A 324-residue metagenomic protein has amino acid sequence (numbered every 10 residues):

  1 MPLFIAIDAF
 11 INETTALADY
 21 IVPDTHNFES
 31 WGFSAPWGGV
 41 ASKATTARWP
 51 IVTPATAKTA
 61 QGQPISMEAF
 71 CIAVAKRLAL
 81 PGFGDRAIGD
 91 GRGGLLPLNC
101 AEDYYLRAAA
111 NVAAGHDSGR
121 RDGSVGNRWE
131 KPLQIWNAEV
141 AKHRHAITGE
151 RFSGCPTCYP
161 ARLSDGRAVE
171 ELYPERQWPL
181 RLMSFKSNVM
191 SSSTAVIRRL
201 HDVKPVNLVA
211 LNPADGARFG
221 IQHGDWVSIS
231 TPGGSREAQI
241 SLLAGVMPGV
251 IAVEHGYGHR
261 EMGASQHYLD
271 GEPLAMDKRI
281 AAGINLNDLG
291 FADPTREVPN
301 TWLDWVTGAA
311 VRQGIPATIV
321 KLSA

Functional and structural regions predicted by a protein language model:
M1, A16-A18, E175-W178, K204-P205 (+2 more regions): Short, well-ordered loop/turn elements at secondary-structure boundaries
M1-A16, Y20-N27, P213-A214, F219: Hydrophobic alpha/beta core scaffold segments
A6-A9, R162-A168, Q239, L303: Short alpha-helical segments and helix-capping/turn motifs at coil-helix boundaries
A9, H26, S187, G245 (+1 more regions): Residues that form or immediately flank small-molecule/cofactor binding pockets and catalytic motifs
E13, A18-P50: Flexible glycine/proline-rich, aromatic-decorated loop/lid segments
D24, G154, S184-K186, I240 (+2 more regions): Pocket-edge structural micro-motifs
I51-S118, D122-G126, R199-V209, A214-A324: Long, contiguous, secondary-structure-rich segments that constitute the structural scaffold of globular domains
G94-R199: Long, low-complexity segments enriched in small/aliphatic residues
